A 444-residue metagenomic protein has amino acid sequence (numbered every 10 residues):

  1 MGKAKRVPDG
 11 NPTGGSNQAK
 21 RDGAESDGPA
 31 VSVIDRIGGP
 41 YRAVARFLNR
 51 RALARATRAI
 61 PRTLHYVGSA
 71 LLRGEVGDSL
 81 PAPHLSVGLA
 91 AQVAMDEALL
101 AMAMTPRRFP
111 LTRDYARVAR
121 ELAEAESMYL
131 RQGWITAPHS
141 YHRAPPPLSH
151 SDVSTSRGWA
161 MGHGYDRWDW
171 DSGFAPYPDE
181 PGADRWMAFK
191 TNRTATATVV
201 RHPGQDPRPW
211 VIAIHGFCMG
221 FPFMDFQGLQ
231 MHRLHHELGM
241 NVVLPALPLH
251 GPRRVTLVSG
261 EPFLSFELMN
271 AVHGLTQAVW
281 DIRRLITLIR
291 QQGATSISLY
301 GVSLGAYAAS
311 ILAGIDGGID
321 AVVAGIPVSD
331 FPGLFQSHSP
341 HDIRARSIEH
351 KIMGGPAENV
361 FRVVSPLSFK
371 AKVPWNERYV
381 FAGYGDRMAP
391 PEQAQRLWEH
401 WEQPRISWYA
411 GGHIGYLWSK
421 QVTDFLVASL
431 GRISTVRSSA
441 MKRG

Functional and structural regions predicted by a protein language model:
G2-G182, R443-G444: N-terminal targeting or regulatory segments adjacent to alpha/beta-hydrolase or S9 domains
A213-T276: Cap/lid segment of the alpha/beta-hydrolase catalytic domain
G293-V302: Alpha/beta-hydrolase fold nucleophile elbow
G301-G305, A309: Gly/Ala-rich beta-loop-alpha elbow adjacent to hydrolase catalytic centers
S310-P356, W408: Hydrolase active-site cap/lid region
V373, V380-A382: Short beta-strand/loop motif that positions the catalytic acidic residue of the alpha/beta-hydrolase fold
R387-Q393: Conserved alpha/beta-hydrolase "acid-adjacent" motif
G412-T423: Catalytic histidine-centered segment of alpha/beta-hydrolase-like enzymes
